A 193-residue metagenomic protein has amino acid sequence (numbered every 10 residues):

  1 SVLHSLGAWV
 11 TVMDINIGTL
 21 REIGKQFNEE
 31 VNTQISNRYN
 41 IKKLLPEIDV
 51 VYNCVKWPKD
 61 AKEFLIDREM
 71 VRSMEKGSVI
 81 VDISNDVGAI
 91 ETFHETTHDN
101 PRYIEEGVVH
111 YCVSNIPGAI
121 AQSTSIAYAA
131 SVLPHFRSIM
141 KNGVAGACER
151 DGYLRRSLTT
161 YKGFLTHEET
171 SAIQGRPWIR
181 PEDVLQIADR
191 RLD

Functional and structural regions predicted by a protein language model:
S1-N53: Glycine-rich phosphate/diphosphate-binding loop of Rossmann-like nucleotide-binding domains
H4-L6, Q26-N28, D67-V71, T96-H98 (+1 more regions): Short, solvent-exposed amphipathic alpha-helical segments in soluble enzyme and RNA/protein-processing domains
D14-G18, P46, V50, L65-E69 (+4 more regions): Conserved active-site and cofactor/substrate-binding residues in soluble primary-metabolism enzymes
I15-I17, R38, K56-W57, S84-D86 (+1 more regions): Short, ordered loop/turn segments at secondary-structure junctions
V31, A61, N115: Short, flexible active-site loop motifs that bind/organize anionic cofactors or intermediates
V50-I104, V109-Y111: ADP-ribose/adenylate-binding Rossmann-like module
N85, A89-D193: Adenosine-phosphate binding glycine-rich loop
